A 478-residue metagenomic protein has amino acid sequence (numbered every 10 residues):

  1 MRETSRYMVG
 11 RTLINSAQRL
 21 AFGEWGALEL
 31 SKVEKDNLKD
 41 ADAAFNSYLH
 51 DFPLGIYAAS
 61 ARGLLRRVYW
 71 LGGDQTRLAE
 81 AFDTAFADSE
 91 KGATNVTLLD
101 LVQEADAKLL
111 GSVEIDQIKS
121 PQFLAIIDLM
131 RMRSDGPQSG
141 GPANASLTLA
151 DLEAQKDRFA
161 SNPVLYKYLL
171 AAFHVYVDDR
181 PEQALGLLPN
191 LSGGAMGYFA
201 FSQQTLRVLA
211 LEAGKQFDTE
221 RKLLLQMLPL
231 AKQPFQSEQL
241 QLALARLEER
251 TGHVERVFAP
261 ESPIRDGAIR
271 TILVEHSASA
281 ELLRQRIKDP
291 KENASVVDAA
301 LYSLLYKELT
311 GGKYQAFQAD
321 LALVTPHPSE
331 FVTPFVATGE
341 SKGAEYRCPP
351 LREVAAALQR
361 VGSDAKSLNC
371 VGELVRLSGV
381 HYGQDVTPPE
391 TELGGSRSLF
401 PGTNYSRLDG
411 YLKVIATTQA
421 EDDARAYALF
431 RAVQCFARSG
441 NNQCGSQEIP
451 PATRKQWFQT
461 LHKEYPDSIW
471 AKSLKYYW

Functional and structural regions predicted by a protein language model:
M1-W478: Alpha-helical solenoid repeat scaffolds
